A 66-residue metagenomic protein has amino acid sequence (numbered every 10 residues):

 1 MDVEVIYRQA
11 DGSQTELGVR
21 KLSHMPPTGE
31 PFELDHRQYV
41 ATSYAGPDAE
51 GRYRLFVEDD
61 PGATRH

Functional and structural regions predicted by a protein language model:
M1-E16: Short, basic/aromatic beta-hairpin or loop at an interaction surface
Q9, A45-D48: A generic structural motif
T15-H24: Short alpha-helix capping/helix-loop boundary micro-motifs
R37-G46: Short beta-strand-centered aromatic/proline hotspots
D48-D59: Short, solvent-exposed secondary-structure boundary/capping segments
P61-H66: Glycine- and charge-enriched low-complexity intrinsically disordered segments
